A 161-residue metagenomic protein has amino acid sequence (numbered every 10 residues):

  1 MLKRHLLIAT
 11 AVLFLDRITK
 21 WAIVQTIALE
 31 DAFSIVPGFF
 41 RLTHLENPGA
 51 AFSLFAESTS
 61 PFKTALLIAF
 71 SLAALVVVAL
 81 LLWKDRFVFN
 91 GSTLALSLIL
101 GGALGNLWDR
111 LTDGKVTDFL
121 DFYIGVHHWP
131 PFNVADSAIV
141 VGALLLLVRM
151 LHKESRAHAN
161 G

Functional and structural regions predicted by a protein language model:
M1-G161: Alpha-helical transmembrane bundles and membrane-interface segments of multipass inner-membrane proteins
